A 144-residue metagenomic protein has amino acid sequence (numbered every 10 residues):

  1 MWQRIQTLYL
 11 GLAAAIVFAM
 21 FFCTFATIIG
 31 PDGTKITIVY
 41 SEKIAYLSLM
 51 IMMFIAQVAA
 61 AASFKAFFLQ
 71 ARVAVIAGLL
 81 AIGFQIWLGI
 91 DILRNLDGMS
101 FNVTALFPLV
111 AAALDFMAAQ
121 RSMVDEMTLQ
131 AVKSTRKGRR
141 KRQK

Functional and structural regions predicted by a protein language model:
M1-M20: Cytosolic juxtamembrane helix and N-cap/initiation of the first transmembrane helix
A15-K43: Hydrophobic transmembrane helix segments
T37-I55: Interfacial helix-start motif at the membrane-water boundary
Q57-A71: Juxtamembrane helix-break-helix junctions at the cytosolic face of small multi-pass alpha-helical membrane proteins
R72-G89: Hydrophobic alpha-helical membrane segments
G89-N102: Membrane-helix boundary connector in multi-pass membrane proteins
M99-V124: Alpha-helical membrane-associated segments of multi-pass integral membrane proteins
A118-R140: Cytosolic juxtamembrane helix at the C-terminal end of the final transmembrane segment
